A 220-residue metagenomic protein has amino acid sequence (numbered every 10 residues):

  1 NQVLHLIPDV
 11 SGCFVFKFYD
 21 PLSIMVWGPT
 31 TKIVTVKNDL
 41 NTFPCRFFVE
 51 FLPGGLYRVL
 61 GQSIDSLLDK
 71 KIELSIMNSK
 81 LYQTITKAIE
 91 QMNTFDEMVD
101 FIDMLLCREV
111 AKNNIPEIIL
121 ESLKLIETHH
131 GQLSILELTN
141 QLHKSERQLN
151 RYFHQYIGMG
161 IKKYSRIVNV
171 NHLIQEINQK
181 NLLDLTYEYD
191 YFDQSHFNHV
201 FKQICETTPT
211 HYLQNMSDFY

Functional and structural regions predicted by a protein language model:
N1-L120, I126-L136, L142-E146, G160 (+3 more regions): Alpha-helical bundle regulatory/interaction domains
I115-E117, L125, Y152-I177, V200-S217: Alpha-helical DNA-contacting segments of helix-turn-helix folds
